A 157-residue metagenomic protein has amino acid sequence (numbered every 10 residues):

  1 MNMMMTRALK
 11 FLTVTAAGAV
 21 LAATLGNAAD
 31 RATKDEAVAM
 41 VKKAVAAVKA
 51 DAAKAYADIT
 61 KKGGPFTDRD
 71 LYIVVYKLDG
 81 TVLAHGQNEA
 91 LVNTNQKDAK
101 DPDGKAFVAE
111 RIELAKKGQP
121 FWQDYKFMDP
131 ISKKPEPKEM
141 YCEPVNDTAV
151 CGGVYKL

Functional and structural regions predicted by a protein language model:
M1-L157: N-terminal membrane-sensor/transducer module of prokaryotic signaling receptors
